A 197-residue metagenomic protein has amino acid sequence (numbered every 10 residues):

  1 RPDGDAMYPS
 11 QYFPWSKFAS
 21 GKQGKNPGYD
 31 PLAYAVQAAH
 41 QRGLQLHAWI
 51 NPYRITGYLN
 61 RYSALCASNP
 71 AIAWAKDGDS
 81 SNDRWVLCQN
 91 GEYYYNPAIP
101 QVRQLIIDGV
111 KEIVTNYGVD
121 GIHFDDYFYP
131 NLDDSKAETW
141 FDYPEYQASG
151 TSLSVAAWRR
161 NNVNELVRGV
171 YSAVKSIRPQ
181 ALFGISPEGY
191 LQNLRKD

Functional and structural regions predicted by a protein language model:
R1, D120-F124: Hydrophobic residues within beta-strands of alpha/beta enzymes
R1-G4, L44, R103: N-terminal structural segment of carbohydrate-active enzymes
R1-P27: Aromatic-lined carbohydrate-binding/catalytic grooves of carbohydrate-active enzymes
S16-Q23, D134-N162: Glycine-rich tight-turn/loop motif centered on a GG-T
N26-D30, N96-Q104, A157, N161-E165: Soluble non-cytosolic domains of exported or imported proteins
L32-V36, V110-V114, N164-S172: Generic structural signal for well-ordered alpha-helices, preferentially at hydrophobic/aromatic core positions
V36-Q37, H47-A48, Y53-N116: Active-site-adjacent "subsite" loops/lids of carbohydrate-active enzymes
H40, Q45-G57, H123-P130, V155-K196: Aromatic-lined carbohydrate-recognition surfaces of secreted/lumenal glycan-active proteins
